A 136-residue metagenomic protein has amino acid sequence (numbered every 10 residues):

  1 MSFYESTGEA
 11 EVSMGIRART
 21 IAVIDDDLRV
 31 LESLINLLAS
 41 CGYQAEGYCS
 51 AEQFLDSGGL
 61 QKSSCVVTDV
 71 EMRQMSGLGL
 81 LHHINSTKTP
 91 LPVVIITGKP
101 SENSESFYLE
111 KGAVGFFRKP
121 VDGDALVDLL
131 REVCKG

Functional and structural regions predicted by a protein language model:
L28-E46: Two-component/phosphorelay signaling modules centered on CheY-like receiver
C49-S50, S76-G79: Acidic catalytic/metal-coordinating carboxylates
Q61-V67: Active-site beta3 strand of CheY-like receiver
M72: Receiver (REC) domain active-site loop signature in two-component systems and cognate sites in sensor histidine kinases
G79, P100-G115, D128: Alpha4 helix (beta4-alpha4-beta5 surface) of REC/receiver domains from two-component response regulators
V121-R131: C-terminal output helix
